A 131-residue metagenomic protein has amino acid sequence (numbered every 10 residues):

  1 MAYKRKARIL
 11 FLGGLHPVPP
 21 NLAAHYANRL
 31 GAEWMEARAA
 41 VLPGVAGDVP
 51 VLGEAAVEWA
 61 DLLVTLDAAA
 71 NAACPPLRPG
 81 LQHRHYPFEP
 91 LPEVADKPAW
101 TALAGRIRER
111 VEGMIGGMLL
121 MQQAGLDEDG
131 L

Functional and structural regions predicted by a protein language model:
M1-E58: Conserved active-site segments centered on acidic
F11, A39, T65, R84-P87: Structural signal for conserved beta-strand scaffold positions within catalytic alpha/beta enzyme cores
L15, A68-N71, P90-L91: Short glycine-rich anion-binding loops that position phosphate/pyrophosphate groups of nucleotides and phosphorylated
A46-P76: Short, structured active-site "lid" loops
A73-L131: Phosphate-binding/catalytic loops
